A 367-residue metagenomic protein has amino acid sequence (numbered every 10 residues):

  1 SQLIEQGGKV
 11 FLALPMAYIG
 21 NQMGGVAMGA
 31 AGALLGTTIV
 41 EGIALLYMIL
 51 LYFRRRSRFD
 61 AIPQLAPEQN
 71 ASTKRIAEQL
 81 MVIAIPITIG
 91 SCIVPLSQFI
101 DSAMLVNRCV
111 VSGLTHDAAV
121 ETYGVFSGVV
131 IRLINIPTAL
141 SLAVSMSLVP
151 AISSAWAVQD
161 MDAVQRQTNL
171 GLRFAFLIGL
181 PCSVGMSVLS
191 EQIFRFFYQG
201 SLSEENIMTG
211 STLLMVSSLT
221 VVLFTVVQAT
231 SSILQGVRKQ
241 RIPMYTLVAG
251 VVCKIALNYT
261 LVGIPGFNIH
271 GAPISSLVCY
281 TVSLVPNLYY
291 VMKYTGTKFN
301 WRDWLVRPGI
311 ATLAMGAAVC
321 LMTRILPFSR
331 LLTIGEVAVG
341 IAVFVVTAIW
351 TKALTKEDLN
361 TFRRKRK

Functional and structural regions predicted by a protein language model:
S1, L219-A249: Membrane-interface junctions at transmembrane-helix termini in multi-pass inner-membrane proteins
Q2-G24, R241-N268, C279-Y290, I310-T323 (+1 more regions): Alpha-helical transmembrane segments of multi-pass membrane transporters and transport-associated inner-membrane enzymes
A17-V26, C92-L133, P137, S154 (+1 more regions): Helix-terminus/linker motif at the lipid-water interface of multi-pass membrane proteins
A27-Q69, R75-L80, Q167-F197, I269-T295 (+1 more regions): Short alpha-helical transmembrane segments in multi-pass integral membrane proteins
T138-D162, S231: Helix-loop junctions and terminal segments of transmembrane helices in multi-pass membrane transport/translocation
S187-V221: Interfacial segments at transmembrane-helix termini and the short loops linking adjacent helices
V227-R238, L288-D303: Alpha-helical transmembrane segments
C320-K367: Membrane-proximal transmembrane or re-entrant/amphipathic helices at the cytosolic face
